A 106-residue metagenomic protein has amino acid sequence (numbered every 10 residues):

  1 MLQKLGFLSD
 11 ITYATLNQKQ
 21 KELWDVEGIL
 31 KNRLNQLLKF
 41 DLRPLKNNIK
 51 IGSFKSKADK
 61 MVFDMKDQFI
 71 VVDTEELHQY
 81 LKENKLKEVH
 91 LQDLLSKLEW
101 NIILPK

Functional and structural regions predicted by a protein language model:
M1-Q20, I29-L34: Acidic-basic catalytic patches of nuclease active cores, encompassing PD-(D/E)XK and other metal-cofactor nuclease
N17-E22, S53-K55: A short catalytic or substrate-binding loop motif that flags glycine-/basic-rich loops and adjacent residues that bind
D25-I29, V62: Residue-level detector of beta-strand face positions
R33-H78: Catalytic cores of nucleic-acid endonucleases
D64-P105: Domain-level recognition of nuclease-like catalytic cores that cleave nucleotide substrates
